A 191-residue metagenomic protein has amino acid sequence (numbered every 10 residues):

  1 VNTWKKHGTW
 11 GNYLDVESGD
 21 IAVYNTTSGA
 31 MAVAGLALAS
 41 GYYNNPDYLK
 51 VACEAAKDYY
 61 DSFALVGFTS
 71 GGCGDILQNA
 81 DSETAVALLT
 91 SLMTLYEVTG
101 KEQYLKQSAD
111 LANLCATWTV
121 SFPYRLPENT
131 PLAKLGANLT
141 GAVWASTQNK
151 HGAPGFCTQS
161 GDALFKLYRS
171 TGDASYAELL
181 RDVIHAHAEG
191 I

Functional and structural regions predicted by a protein language model:
V1-I191: Glycan-recognition and catalytic cores of secretory/periplasmic carbohydrate-active enzymes
